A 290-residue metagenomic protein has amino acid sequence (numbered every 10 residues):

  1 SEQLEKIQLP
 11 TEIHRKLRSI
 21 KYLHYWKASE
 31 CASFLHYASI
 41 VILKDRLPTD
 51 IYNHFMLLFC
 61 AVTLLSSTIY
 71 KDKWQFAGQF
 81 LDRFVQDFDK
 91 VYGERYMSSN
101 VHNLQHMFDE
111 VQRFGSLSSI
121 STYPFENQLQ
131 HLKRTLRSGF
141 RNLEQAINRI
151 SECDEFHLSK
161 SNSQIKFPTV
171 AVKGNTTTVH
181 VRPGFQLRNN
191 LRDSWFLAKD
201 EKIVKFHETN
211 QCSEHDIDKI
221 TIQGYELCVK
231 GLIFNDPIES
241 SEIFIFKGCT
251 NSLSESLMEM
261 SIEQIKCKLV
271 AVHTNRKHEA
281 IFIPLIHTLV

Functional and structural regions predicted by a protein language model:
S1-V290: Terminal interaction-prone segments of large eukaryotic proteins
